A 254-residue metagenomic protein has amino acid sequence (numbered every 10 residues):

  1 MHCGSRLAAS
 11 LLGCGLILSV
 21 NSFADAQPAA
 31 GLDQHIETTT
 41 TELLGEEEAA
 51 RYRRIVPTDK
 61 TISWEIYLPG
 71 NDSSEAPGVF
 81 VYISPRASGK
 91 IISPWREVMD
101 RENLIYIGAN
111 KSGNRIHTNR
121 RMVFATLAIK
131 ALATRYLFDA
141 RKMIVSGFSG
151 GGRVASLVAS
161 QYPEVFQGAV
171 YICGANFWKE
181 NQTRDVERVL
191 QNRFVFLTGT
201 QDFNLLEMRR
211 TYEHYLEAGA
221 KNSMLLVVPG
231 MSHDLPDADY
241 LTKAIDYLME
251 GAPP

Functional and structural regions predicted by a protein language model:
A9-S19: Bacterial N-terminal signal peptides
F23-G78, T211-E213, S223, P253-P254: A domain-start/cap signature at the N-terminus of enzymes
G70-A76, H117-S149: Gly/Ser-rich "nucleophile elbow"/oxyanion-hole loop immediately N-terminal to the catalytic nucleophile in hydrolases
S84-S88: Active-site glycine-rich loops that stabilize anionic/oxyanionic intermediates across multiple enzyme folds
K90-I107: Short amphipathic alpha-helix adjacent to the substrate-entry channel of hydrolases
R141-L190: Primarily recognizes the serine-hydrolase "nucleophile elbow" in alpha/beta-hydrolase and SGNH/GDSL folds
G174-I245: The feature captures the conserved acid-bearing segment of alpha/beta-hydrolase catalytic domains
